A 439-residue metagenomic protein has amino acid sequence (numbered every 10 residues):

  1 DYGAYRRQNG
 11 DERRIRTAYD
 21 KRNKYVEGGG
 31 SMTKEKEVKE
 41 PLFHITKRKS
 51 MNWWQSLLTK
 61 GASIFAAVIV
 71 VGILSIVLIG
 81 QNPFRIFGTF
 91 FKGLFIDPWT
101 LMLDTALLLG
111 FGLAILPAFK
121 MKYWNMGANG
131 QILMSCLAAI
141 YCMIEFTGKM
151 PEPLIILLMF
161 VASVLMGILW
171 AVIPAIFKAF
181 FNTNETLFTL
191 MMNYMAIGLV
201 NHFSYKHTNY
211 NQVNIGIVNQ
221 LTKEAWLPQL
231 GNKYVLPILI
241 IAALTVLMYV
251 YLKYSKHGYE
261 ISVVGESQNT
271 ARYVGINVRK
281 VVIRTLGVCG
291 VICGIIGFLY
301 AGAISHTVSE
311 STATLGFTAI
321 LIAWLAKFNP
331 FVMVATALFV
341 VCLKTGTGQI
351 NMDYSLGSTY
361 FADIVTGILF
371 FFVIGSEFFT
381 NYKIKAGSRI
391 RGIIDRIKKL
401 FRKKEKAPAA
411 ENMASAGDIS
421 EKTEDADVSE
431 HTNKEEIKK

Functional and structural regions predicted by a protein language model:
Y25-A66, V70-I73, V77, V246 (+3 more regions): Cytosolic-side transmembrane-helix boundaries in multi-pass membrane proteins
S50-L58, A62, F119-G127, M150-P153 (+4 more regions): Short loop segments and helix-boundary regions at transmembrane helix junctions of multi-pass inner-membrane proteins
K60-S75, G110-I115, C136, I140 (+7 more regions): Hydrophobic core segments of alpha-helical transmembrane domains in multi-pass membrane transport and ion-translocation
S75-L78, R85, T89-F146, F160 (+4 more regions): Single transmembrane alpha-helix segments in multi-pass membrane proteins
Q81-N82, F119-A138, A179-F188, E260 (+4 more regions): Short, non-helical or kinked segments that cap or interrupt transmembrane helices
E185-Y254, F361, I397: Transmembrane helix-bundle core of multi-pass membrane transporters and related energy-transducing complexes
L230-H306, P330-F331: Helix-loop-helix "hairpin" substructures at the membrane interface of multi-pass membrane proteins
G287-C293, G297-G367: Transmembrane alpha-helical segments in multi-pass inner-membrane proteins
